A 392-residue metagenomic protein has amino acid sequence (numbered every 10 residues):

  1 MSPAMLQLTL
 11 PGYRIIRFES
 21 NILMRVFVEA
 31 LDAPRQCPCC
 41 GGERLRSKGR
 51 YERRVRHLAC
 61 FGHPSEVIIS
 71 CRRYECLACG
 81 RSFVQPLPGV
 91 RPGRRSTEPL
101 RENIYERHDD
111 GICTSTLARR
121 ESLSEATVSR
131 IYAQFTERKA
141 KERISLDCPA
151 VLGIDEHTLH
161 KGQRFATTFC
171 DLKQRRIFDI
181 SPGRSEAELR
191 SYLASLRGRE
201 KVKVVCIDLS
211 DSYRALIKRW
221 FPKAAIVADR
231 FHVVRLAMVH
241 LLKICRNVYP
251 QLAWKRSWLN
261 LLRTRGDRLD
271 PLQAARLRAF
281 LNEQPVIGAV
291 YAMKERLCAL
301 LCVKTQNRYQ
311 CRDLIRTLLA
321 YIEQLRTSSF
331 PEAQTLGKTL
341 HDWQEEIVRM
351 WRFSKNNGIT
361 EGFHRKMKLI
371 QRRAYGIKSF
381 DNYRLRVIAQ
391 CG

Functional and structural regions predicted by a protein language model:
M1-L87: Short, conserved DNA-binding cores of transcription-related domains
A30, P34, C39, R46 (+7 more regions): Acidic/histidine-rich catalytic cores and adjacent linkers of DNA breakage/strand-transfer/modification proteins
R54-Q163, R199-V202, I347-V348: Short, positively charged, Gly/Tyr-enriched micro-motifs that form contact patches at catalytic or ligand/partner
P86-L87, C170-R176: Gly-rich Lys/Arg/Thr-decorated short loops/hinges at beta-loop-alpha junctions or inter-strand turns that position
G93-S96, I177-G198, V204: Active-site beta-loop-alpha junctions of metal-dependent nucleic acid enzymes, especially the RNase H-like/DDE
S124, F135-K139, A224, I244 (+2 more regions): The DNA-recognition helices of helix-turn-helix-type DNA-binding domains
T168-F169, W220-A225, L241-C245: Short secondary-structure boundary/capping segments
V233-L252: Short alpha-helix plus adjacent loop in nuclease-associated cores
